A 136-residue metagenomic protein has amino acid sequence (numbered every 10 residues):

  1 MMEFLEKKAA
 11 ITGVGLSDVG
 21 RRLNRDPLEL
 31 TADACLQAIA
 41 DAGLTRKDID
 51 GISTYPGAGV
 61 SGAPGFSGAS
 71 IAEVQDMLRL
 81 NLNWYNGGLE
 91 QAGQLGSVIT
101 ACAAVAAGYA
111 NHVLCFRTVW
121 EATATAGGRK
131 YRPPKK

Functional and structural regions predicted by a protein language model:
M1-L28, Q37: Condensing-enzyme catalytic core mediating Claisen C-C bond formation in acyl metabolism
E3-K7, P56, V60-K136: Conserved catalytic cysteine-centered active-site region of acyl-thioester-dependent Claisen-condensing enzymes
V14-S17, I52-G57, M77: Acidic/polar N-terminal loop/beta-strand segments that form early-domain functional surfaces
D18-L30, L44, A58, G62: A short N-terminal beta->alpha junction/helix N-cap motif
R21, A40, D76: Short polybasic/polar patches that bind polyanions
L28-G43, S70: Short, well-ordered amphipathic alpha-helical segments that serve as non-catalytic structural scaffolds within diverse
T45-G51: Short acidic capping loops at alpha-helix termini that bridge into adjacent secondary structure
